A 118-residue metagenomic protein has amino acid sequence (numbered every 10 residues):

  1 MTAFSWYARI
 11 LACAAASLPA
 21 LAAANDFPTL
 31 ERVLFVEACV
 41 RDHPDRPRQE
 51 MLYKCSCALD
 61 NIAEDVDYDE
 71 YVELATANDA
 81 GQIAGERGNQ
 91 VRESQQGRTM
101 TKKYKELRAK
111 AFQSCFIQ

Functional and structural regions predicted by a protein language model:
M1-L11: Bacterial N-terminal signal peptides that target proteins for export
S17-A20: N-terminal signal peptide c-region/cleavage motif recognized by signal peptidases
A22-T29, R41-D45, G97-Y104: Short, intrinsically disordered, charge-biased short linear motifs at domain edges
F27-I83: Short N-proximal segments of mature Sec-exported proteins
D60-Q118: Compact alpha-helical subdomains of small soluble proteins
